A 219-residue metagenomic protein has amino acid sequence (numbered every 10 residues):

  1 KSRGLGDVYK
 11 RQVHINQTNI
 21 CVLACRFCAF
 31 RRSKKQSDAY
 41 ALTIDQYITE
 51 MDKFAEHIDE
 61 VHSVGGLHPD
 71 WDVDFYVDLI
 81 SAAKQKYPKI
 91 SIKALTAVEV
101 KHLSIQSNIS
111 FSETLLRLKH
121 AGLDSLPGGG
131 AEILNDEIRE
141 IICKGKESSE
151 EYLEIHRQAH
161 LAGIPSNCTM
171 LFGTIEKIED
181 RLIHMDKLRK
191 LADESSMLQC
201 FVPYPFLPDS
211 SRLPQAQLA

Functional and structural regions predicted by a protein language model:
K1-L5, Y9: Single conserved hydrophobic/aromatic residue that forms the stacking wall/gate of nucleotide- or nucleobase-binding
R11-H14, K35, V64-V73, D136: Glycine-rich, proline-tolerant flexible connector loops at the mouths of alpha/beta enzymes
R11-Q46: Canonical Radical SAM [4Fe-4S] cluster-binding loop centered on the CxxxCxxC motif and its immediate flanking residues
R32-G65, D78, Q85: Conserved alpha-helical substructure of the radical SAM core
M51, Y76-S81, S112-L116, L153-H156 (+1 more regions): Generic structural signal for well-ordered alpha-helices, preferentially at hydrophobic/aromatic core positions
V61-K86, L103-S107, E176-D180: Conserved glycine-rich "GG(E/T)P / GGGxP" loop and the immediately following alpha-helix in the radical SAM core
W71-L95, A121, S148-P165, A219: Alpha-helix-loop-beta-strand connector modules within alpha/beta enzyme cores
Y87, H120-A131, E150-R212: Conserved C-terminal portion of the radical SAM core fold that forms the substrate/S-adenosylmethionine-binding
